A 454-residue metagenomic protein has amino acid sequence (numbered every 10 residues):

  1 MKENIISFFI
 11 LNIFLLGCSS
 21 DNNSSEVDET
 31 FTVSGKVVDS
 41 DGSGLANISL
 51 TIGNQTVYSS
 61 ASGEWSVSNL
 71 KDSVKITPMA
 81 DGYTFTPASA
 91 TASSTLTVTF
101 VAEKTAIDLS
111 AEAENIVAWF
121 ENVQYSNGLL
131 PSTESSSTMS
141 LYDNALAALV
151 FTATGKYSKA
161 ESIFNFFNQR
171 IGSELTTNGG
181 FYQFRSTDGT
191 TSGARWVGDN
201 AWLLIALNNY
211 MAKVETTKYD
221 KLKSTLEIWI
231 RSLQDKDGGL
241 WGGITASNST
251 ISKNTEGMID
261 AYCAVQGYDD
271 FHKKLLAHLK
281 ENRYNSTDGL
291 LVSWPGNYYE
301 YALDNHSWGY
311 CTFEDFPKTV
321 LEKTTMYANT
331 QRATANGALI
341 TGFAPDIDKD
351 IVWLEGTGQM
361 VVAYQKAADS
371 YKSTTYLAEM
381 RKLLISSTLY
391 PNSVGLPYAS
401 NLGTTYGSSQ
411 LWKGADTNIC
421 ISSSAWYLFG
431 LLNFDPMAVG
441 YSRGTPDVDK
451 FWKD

Functional and structural regions predicted by a protein language model:
F8, N12-G35, T99-A111: Bacterial Sec-dependent N-terminal signal peptides
T30-A46: Structural motif
G44, N54-S66: Short, acidic Ser/Thr/Gly-rich low-complexity loop/linker segments typical of extracellular and cell-surface proteins
I48-I52, I76: Hydrophobic beta-strand segments
E64-K75, D81, S94: Short Pro-Gly-centered beta-turn/loop motif in secreted/extracellular proteins
T77-S89: A short, solvent-exposed loop/turn motif at the edges and junctions of modular extracellular/periplasmic domains
I107-Y142, T176-S186, S192-G198, A212 (+6 more regions): Extended ligand-binding clefts on enzyme/binding-domain cores
A145-Y157, F167, S307, F313 (+1 more regions): Alpha-helical support elements that line or immediately flank enzyme active sites and cofactor-binding pockets
